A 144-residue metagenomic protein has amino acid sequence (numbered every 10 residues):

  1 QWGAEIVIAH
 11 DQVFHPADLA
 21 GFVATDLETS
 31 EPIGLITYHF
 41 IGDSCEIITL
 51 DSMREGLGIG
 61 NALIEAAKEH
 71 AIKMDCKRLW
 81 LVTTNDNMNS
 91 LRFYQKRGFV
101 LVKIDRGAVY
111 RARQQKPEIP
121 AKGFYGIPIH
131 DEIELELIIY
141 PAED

Functional and structural regions predicted by a protein language model:
Q1-E55, N61-E65, I138-Y140: Acetyl-CoA-dependent GNAT
E5, L101-V102: Short secondary-structure junctions
S52, L81-S90, V102, R106-R113: Conserved beta-strand-loop-alpha-helix junction that forms the acyl-donor binding cleft
A71-T83: Conserved GNAT acetyl-CoA-binding A-motif
D86, G107-D144: C-terminal "cap" of GNAT-fold acetyltransferases
Y94, F99: Conserved active-site tyrosine of GNAT-family acetyltransferases
